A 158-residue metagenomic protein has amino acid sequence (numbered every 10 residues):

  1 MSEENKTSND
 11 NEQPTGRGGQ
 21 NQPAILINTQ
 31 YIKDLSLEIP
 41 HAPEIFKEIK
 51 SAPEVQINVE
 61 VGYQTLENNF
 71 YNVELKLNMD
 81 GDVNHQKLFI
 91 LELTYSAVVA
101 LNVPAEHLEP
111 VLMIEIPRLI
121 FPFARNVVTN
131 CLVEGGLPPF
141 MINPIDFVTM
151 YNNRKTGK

Functional and structural regions predicted by a protein language model:
S2-L119, F123-K158: N-terminal intrinsically disordered, cationic/polar leader segments that include organellar targeting peptides
